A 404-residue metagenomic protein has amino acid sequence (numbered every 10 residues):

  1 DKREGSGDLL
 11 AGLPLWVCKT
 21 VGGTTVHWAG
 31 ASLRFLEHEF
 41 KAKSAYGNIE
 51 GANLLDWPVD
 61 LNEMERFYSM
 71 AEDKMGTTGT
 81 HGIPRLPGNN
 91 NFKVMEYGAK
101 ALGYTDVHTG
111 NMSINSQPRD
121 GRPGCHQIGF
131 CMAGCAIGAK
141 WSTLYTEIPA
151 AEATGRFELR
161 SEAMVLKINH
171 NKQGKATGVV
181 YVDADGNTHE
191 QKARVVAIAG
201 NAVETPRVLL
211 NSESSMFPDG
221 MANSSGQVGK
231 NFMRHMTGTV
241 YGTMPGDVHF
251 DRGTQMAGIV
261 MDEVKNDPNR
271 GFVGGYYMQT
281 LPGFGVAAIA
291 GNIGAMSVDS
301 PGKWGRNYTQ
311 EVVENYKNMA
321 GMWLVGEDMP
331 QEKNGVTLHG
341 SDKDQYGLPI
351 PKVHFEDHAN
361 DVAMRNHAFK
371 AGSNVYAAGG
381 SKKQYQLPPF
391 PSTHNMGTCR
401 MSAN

Functional and structural regions predicted by a protein language model:
K2-T24, E39, N48, W57-D60 (+4 more regions): FAD cofactor-binding and catalytic pocket of flavoenzymes
G5-A11, L36-E39, S44-V165, P391: Conserved redox-cofactor binding core of oxidoreductases
G22-G47, E190: N-terminal accessory/precursor segments of enzymes
A29-A31, E39-F40, P118-D120, R207-S212: Short, solvent-exposed loop/turn and secondary-structure capping segments
L36-A45, H170, R207, G335: Cytochrome P450 core scaffold surrounding the K-helix E-X-X-R motif and the conserved "meander" helix-loop region
F67-K74, G98, L102, T154 (+4 more regions): Generic, well-ordered alpha-helical scaffold segments in large soluble proteins
H108-G110, P123-C131, L166-N171, K317-D328 (+2 more regions): A glycine-rich dinucleotide-binding beta-alpha-beta segment and adjacent secondary-structure elements that constitute
T154, A163, K167-Q173, V179-R252: Glycine-rich loop(s) and the adjacent beta-strand/alpha-helix scaffold that form part
